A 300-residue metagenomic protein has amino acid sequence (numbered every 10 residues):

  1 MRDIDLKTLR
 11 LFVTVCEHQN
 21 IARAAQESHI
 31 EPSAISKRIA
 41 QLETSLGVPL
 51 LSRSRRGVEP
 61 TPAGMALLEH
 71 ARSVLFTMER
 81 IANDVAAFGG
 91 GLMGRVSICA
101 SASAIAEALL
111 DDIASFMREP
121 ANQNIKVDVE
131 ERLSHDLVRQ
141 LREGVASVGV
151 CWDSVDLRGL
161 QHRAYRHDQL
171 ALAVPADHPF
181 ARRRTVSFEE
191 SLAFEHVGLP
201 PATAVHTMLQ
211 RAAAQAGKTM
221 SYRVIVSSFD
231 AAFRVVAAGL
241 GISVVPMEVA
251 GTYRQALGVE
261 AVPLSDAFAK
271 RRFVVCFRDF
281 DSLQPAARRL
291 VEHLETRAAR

Functional and structural regions predicted by a protein language model:
M1-D3, E69, R118-N122, M247-E260 (+1 more regions): C-terminal effector-binding regulatory domain of bacterial HTH transcription factors
V13-E31: Short helix-boundary/capping micro-motifs
E43-P62: A short LG(V/I)-centered, amphipathic sequence patch enriched for acidic residue(s) preceding the LG motif
M93-L157: Central regulatory/effector-binding core of bacterial HTH transcription factors
A104, L109, L133-V138, R142-A146 (+2 more regions): Hydrophobic hinge/microswitch elements
A108, F180-A181, E195-A216, L283-E292 (+1 more regions): Secondary-structure junction motif
R158-Q169, R183, D230-D279: Beta-alpha-beta core module
G159-L170, V174-H196: Flexible hinge/capping segments at coil-to-helix
